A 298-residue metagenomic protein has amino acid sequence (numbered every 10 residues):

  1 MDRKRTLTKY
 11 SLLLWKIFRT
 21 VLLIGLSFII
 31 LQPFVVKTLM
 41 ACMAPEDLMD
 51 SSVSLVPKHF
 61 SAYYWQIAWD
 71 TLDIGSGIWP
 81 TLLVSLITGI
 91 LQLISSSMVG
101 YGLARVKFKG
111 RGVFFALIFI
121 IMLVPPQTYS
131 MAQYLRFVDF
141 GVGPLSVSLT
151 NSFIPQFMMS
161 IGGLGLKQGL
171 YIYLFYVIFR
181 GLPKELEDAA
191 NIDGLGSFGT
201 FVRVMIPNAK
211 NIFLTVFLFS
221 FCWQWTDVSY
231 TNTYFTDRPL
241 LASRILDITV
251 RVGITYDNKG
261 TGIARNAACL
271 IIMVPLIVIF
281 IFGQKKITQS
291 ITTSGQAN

Functional and structural regions predicted by a protein language model:
D2-N298: A hydrophobic, multi-pass inner-membrane permease signature
